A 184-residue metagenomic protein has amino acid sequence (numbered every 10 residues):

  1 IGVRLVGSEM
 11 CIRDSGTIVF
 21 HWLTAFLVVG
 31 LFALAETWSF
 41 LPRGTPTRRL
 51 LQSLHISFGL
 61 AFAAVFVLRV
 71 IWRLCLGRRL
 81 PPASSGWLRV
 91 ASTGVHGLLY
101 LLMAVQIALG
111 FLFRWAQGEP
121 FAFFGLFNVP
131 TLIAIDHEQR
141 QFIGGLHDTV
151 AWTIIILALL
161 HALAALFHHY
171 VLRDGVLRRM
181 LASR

Functional and structural regions predicted by a protein language model:
I1-I12: Single conserved hydrophobic/aromatic residue that forms the stacking wall/gate of nucleotide- or nucleobase-binding
V28-S39: Alpha-helical transmembrane segments of multi-pass membrane proteins
S39-R49: Membrane-interface helix termini and inter-helical loops of multi-pass transporters
L51-V65, V150, I155: Alpha-helical transmembrane segments
L68-L88: Membrane-helix interface/capping segments
V95-W115: Hydrophobic alpha-helical membrane-insertion segments
F111-L132: Juxtamembrane non-transmembrane "cap" segments at the membrane-aqueous interface of multi-pass membrane proteins
D136-L157: Hydrophobic alpha-helical transmembrane segments
